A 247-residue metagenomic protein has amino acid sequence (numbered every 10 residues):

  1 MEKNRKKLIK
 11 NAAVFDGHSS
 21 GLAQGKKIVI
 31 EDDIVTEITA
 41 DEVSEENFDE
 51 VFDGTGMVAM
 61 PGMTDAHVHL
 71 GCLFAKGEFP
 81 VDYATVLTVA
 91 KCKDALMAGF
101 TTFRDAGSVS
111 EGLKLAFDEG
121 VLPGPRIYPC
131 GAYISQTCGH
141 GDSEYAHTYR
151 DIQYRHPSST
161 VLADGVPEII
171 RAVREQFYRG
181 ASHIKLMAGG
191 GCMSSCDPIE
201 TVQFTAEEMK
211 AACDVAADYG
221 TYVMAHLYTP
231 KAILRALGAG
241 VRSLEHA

Functional and structural regions predicted by a protein language model:
M1-E45: N-terminal metal-binding scaffold of metallo-dependent hydrolase/deaminase domains
A12, I28, D33, G56 (+9 more regions): Divalent metal-coordination and catalytic microenvironments
D41-M60, F177: Active-site metal-binding motif and surrounding structural segment of the metallo-beta-lactamase
M57-E119, T137-E144, E207, A239: Metal-associated gating/positioning segment near the N- to mid-region
L73-V86, D151-R171, Y222-M224: Active-site mouth loops of central-metabolism enzymes
L87-L113, P123-Y133, A181-S194, Y222 (+1 more regions): Divalent metal-dependent hydrolysis catalytic cores, especially in the metallo-beta-lactamase
I134-H156: Flexible glycine-/small-residue-enriched beta->alpha junction loops that bind anionic phosphate/pyrophosphate groups
A188-A247: Active-site core of metal-dependent hydrolases
